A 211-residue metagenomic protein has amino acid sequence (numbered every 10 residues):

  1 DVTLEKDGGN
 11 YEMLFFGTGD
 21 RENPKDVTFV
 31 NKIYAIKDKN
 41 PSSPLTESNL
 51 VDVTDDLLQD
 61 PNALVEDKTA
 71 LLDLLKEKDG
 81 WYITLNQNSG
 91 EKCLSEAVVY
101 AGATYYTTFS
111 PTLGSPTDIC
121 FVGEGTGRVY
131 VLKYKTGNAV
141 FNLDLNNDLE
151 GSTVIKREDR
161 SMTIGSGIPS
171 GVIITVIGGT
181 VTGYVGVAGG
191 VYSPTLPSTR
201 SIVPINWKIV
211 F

Functional and structural regions predicted by a protein language model:
D1-F211: Beta-propeller fold recognition
